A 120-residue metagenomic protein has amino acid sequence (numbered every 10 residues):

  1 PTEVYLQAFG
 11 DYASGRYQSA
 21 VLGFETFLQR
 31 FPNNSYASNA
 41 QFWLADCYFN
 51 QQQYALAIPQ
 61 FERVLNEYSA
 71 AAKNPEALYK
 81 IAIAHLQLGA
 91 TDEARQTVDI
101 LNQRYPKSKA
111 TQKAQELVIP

Functional and structural regions predicted by a protein language model:
P1-N33: Alpha-helical segment of the N-proximal tetratricopeptide repeat
R30-Y36, E67-K73, N102-Q112: Short solvent-exposed coil/turn linkers within tandem alpha-helical repeat scaffolds
